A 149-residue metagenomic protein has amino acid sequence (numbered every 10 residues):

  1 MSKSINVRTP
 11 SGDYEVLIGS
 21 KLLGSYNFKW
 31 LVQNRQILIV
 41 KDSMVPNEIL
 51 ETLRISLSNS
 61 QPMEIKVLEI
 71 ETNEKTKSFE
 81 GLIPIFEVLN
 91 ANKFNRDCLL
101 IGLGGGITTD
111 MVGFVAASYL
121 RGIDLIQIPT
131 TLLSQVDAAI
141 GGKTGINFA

Functional and structural regions predicted by a protein language model:
M1-L99: ATP/NTP phosphate-donor binding region
R8, L17, L23, F114-A149: A glycine/threonine-rich phosphate-anchoring loop and its flanking beta-alpha core in nucleotide/phosphate-binding
G106: Acidic-aromatic/histidine active-site loop/patch
T109: Catalytic nucleophile loop
